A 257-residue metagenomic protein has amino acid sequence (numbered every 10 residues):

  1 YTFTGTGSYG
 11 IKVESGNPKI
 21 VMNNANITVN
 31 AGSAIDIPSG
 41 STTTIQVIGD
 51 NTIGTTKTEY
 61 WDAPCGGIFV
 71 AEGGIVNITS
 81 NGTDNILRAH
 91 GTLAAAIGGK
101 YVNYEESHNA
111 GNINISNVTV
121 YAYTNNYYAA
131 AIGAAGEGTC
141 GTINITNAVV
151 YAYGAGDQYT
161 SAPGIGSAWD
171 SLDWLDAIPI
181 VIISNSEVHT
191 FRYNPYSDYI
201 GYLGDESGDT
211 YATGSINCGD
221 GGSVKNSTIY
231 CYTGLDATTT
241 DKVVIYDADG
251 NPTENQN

Functional and structural regions predicted by a protein language model:
Y1-N257: A composition-driven surface/loop motif
